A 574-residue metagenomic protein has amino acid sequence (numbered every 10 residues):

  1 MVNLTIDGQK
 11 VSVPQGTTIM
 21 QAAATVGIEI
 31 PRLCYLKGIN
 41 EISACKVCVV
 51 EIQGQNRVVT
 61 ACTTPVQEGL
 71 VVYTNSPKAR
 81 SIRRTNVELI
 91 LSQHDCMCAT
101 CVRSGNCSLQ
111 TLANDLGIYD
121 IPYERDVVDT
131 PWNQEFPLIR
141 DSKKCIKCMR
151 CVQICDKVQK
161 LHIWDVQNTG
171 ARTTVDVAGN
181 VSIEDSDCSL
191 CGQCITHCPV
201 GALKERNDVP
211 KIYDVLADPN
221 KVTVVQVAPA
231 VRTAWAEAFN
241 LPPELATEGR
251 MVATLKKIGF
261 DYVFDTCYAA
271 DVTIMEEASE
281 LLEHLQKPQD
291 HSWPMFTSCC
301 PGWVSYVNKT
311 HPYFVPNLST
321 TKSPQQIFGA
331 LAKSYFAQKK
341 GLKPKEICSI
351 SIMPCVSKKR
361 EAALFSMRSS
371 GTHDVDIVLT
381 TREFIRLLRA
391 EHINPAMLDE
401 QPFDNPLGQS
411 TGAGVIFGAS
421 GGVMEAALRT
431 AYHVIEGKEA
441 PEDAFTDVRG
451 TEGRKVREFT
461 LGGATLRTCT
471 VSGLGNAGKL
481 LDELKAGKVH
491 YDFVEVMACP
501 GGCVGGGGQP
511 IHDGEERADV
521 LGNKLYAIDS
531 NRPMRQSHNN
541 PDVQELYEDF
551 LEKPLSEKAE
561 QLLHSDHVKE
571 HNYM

Functional and structural regions predicted by a protein language model:
M1-L4: Short structural boundary motif marking the start of a folded domain
I6-Q9, Q53-G54: Short strand-turn-strand beta-turns centered on an Asx-Gly dipeptide
Q9-Q15: A short N-terminal beta-strand-loop micro-motif at the entrance of redox/enzyme domains
P14, F136, I146, S189 (+2 more regions): Residue-level recognition of alpha-helix initiation/capping sites
Q15-N75, A79, R206-M574: Iron-sulfur-associated redox domains of electron-transfer enzymes in respiratory and anaerobic energy metabolism
K46-L190, T196, L203-D218, V222: Fe-S ferredoxin-like electron-transfer domains and their immediately adjacent linker/connector regions across
Q159, C198, F336-K340: Structural motif corresponding to the C-terminal cap of alpha-helices
